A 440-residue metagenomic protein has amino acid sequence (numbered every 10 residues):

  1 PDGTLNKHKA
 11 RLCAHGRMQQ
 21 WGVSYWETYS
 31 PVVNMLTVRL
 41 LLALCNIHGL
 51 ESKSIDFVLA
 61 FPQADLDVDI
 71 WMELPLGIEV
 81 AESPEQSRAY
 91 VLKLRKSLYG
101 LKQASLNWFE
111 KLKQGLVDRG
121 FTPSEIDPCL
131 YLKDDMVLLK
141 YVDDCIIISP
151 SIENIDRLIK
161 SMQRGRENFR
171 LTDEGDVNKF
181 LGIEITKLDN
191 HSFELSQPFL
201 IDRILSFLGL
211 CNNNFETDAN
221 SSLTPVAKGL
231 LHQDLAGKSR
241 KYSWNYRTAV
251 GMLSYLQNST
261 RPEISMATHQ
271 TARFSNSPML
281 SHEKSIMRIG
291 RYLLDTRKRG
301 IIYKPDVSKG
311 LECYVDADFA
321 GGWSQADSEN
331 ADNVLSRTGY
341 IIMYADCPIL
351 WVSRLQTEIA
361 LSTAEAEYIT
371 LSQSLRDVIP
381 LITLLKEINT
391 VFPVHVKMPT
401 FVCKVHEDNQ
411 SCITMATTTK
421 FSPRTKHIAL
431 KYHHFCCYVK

Functional and structural regions predicted by a protein language model:
P1-L139, D144-R164: Metal/cofactor- and membrane transport-associated sequence elements
L12, Y29, V38, V137 (+2 more regions): Divalent metal-binding acidic/histidine catalytic loops
V58-L59, P128-K133, D176-L181, T271-R273: Short amphipathic alpha-helical segments embedded in low-complexity Lys/Glu-rich regions
S87-K93, V177-F180, S265-T268: A short alpha-helix capping/helix-loop junction motif
R119-I126, I146-I201, L205-L208, N213 (+4 more regions): Polymerase palm active-site segment centered on the conserved acidic dipeptide of motif C
